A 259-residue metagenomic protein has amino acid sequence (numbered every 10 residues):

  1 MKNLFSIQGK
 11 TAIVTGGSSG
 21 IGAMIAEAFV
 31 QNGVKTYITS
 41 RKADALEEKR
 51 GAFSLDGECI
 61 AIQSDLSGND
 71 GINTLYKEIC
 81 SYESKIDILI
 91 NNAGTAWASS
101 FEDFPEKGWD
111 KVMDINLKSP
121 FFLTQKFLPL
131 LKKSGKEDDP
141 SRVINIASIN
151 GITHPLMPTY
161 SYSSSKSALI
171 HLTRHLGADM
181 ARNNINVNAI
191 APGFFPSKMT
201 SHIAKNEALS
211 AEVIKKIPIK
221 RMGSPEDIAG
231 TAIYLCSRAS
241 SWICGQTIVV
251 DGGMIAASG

Functional and structural regions predicted by a protein language model:
K2-L4, I233, C244-G259: Short C-terminal tail/terminal secondary-structure segment of NAD(P)H-dependent dehydrogenase/reductase domains
T11, S18-S19: Conserved glycine-rich cofactor-binding loop
S100-F101, P105-M113, V213: Substrate-binding pocket helix/loop in short-chain dehydrogenase/reductase
T124, S165, T173: Active-site helix of classical SDR
P129, A178-D179, S241: Alpha-helical segment proximal to the catalytic Tyr-Lys
S148: Residue(s) in the substrate-gating loop at a strand-loop-helix junction that position the organic substrate next
A181, N186, I243-G245: Short, small/polar-rich loop/turn modules that mediate ligand/substrate recognition or access, typified
